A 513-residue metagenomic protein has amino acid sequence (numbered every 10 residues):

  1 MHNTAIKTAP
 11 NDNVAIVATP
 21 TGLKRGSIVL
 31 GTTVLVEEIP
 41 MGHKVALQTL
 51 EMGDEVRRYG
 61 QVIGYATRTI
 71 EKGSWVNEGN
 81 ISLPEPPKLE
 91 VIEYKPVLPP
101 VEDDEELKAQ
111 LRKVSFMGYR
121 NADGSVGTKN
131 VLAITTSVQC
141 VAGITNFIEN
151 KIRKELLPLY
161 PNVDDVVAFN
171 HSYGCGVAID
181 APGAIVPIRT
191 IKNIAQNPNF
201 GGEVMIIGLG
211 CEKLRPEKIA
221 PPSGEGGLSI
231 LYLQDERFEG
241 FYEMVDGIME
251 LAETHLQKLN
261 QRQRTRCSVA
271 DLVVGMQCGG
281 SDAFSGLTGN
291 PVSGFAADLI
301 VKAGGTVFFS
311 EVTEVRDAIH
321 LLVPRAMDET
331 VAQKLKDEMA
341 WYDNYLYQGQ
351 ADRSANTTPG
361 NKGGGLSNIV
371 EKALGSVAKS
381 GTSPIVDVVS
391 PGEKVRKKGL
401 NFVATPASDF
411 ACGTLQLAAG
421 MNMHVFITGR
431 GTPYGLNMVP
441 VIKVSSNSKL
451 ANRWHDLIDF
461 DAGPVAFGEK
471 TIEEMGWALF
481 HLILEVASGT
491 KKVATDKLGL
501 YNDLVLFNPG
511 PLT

Functional and structural regions predicted by a protein language model:
M1-M423, I427, T432, M438-T513: Metallocofactor- and cofactor-centric catalytic cores in central/energy metabolism, strongly enriched
